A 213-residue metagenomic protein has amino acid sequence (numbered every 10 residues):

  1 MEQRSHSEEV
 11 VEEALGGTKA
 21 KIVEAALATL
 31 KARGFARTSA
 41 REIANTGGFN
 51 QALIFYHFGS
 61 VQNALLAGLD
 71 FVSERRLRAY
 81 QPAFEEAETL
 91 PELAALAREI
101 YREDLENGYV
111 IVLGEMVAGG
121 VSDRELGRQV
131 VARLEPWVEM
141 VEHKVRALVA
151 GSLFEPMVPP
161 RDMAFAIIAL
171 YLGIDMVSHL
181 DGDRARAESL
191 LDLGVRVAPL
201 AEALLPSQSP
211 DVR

Functional and structural regions predicted by a protein language model:
M1-G17, L180, L205-R213: N-terminal intrinsically disordered/low-complexity leader segments
K21, A25-A32, A79-A83, V112 (+2 more regions): Solvent-exposed, amphipathic alpha-helical segments
K21, A25-N63, A67: Helix-turn-helix
A67, R78-V110, P160-I167: Hydrophobic alpha-helical connector segments
D70-R75: Short, basic, alpha-helical segments at the C-terminal edge of helix-turn-helix-like DNA-binding modules
Q81, A132, W137-V145: Outer-membrane beta-barrel domain signature
E92, L105-R128: Amphipathic alpha-helical segments used for helix-helix packing
E125-V131, E135, V149-R213: Hydrophobic/aromatic-rich alpha-helical bundle segments in the mid-to-C-terminal region
